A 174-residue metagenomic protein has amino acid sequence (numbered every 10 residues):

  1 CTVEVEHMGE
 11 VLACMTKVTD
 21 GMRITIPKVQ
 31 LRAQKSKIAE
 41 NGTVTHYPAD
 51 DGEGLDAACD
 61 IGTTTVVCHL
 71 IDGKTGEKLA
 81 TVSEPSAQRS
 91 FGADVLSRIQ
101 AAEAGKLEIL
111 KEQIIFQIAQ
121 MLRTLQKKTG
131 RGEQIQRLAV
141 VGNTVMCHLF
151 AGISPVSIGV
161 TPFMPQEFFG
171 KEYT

Functional and structural regions predicted by a protein language model:
T2-C59, V66: Fe-S ferredoxin-like electron-transfer domains and their immediately adjacent linker/connector regions across
A33-Q34, V67-H69, L79-T81, G92-A93 (+2 more regions): Short helix/loop capping segments that flank catalytic or ligand/cofactor-binding pockets
D50-Q88: Gly/Thr-rich phosphate-binding beta-strand-loop-beta motif of the actin/hexokinase/Hsp70
E53-D60, L138, L149, S157: Long, structured ligand/cofactor-binding scaffold of large enzymes
A87-K128: N-terminal phosphate-binding loop and adjacent alpha-helix
F91-D94, G132, L149-T174: Glycine-rich phosphate-binding loop and adjoining helix at the ATP-binding site of ATP-dependent phosphoryl-transfer
G132-N143: Short glycine-rich phosphate-binding loop at a beta-alpha junction
